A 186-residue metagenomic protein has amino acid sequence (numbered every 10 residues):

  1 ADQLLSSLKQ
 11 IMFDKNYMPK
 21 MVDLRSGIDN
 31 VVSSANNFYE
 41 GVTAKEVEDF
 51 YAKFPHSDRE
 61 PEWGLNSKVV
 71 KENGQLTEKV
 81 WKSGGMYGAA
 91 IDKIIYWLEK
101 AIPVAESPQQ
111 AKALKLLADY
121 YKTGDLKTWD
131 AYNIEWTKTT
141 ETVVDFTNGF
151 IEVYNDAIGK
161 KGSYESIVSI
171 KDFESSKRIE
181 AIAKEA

Functional and structural regions predicted by a protein language model:
A1-L8, M12: N-terminal accessory alpha/beta regions
N16-A186: Fold-level signature of zinc-dependent metallopeptidase catalytic domains
